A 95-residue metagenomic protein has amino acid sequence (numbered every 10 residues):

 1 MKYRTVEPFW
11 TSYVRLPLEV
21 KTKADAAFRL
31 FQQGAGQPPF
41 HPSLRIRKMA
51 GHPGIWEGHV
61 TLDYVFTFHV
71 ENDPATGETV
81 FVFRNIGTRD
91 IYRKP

Functional and structural regions predicted by a protein language model:
M1-R29: Arg/Lys-rich, positively charged N-terminal/basic patches that mediate binding to nucleic acids
Y3, D25, P39-S43, G77: Non-catalytic, surface-exposed connector residues within folded enzymatic/regulatory domains
P8, G51, T88: Residues that form or immediately flank small-molecule/cofactor binding pockets and catalytic motifs
T11, V60-P95: Enriched for short, Lys/Arg-rich terminal
R15-L18, Q33, Q37, D73: Secondary-structure boundary motif
F28, Q32, T67-V70: Short, well-ordered amphipathic alpha-helices
L30-G58: A short, surface-exposed loop/turn module that caps and links secondary-structure elements
